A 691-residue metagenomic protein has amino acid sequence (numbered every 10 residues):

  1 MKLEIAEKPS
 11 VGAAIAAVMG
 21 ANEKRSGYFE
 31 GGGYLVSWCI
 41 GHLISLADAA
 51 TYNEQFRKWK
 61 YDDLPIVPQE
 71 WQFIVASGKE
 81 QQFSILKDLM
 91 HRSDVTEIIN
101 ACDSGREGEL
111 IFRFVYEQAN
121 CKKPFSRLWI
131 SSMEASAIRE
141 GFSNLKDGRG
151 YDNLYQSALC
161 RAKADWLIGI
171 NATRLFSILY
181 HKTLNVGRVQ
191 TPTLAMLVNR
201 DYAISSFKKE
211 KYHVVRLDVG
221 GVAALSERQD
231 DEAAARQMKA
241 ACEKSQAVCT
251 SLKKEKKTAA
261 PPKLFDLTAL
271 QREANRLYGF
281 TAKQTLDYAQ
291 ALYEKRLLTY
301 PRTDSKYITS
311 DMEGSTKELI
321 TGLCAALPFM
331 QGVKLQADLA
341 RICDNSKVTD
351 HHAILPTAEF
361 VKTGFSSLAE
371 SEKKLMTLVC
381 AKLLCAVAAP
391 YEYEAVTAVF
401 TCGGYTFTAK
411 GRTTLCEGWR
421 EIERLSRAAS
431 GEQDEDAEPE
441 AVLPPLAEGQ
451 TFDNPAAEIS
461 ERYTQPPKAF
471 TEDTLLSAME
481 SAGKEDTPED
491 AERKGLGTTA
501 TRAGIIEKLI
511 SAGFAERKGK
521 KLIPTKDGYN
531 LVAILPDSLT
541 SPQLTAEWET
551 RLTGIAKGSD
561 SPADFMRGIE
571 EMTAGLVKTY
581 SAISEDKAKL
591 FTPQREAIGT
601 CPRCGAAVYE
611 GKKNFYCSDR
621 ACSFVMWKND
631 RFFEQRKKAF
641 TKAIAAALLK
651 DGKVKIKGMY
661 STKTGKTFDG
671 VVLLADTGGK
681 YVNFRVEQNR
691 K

Functional and structural regions predicted by a protein language model:
M1-A162, W166, Q465-P466: Intrinsically disordered, low-complexity regulatory segments
M1-L3, A101-S104, H181-T183, K254-K263 (+3 more regions): Conserved short loop/turn motifs at secondary-structure junctions
K2-L3, K79, M90, T173 (+3 more regions): Basic, low-complexity terminal or inter-domain segments flanking catalytic cores
P9-A16, G33-V36, I40, A76-K87 (+18 more regions): Amphipathic alpha-helical transducer elements in NTP-driven molecular machines
A137-L217, K254-T258: C-terminal or mid-to-C-terminal helical accessory/interaction module adjacent to the motor/catalytic core
A223, K253-K254, C324: Phosphate-rich ligand and nucleic-acid binding surfaces
E232-F265, Q271: Metal- or metallocofactor-binding catalytic centers and their adjacent structured scaffolds across diverse enzyme
